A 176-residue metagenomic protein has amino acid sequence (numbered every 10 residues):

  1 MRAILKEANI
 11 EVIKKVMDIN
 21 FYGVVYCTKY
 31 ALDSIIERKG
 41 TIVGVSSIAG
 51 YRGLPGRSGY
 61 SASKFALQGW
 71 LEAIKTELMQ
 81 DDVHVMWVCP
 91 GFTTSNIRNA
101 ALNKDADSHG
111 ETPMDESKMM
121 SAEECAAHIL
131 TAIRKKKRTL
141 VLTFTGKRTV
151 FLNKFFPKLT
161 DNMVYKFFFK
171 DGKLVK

Functional and structural regions predicted by a protein language model:
I4-L5, N9-K14: Substrate-binding pocket helix/loop in short-chain dehydrogenase/reductase
L5-K6, R52-S58: Active-site loop immediately N-terminal to the catalytic Tyr-X3-Lys motif of short-chain dehydrogenase/reductase
T28, S63: Active-site helix of classical SDR
Y30-K39: A short helix-coil junction within the Rossmann-fold of NAD(P)-dependent oxidoreductases
S34, R52, A73-H84: Active-site-adjacent segment of SDR/Rossmann-fold oxidoreductases
S47: Residue(s) in the substrate-gating loop at a strand-loop-helix junction that position the organic substrate next
Q80-F144: SDR active-site lid
